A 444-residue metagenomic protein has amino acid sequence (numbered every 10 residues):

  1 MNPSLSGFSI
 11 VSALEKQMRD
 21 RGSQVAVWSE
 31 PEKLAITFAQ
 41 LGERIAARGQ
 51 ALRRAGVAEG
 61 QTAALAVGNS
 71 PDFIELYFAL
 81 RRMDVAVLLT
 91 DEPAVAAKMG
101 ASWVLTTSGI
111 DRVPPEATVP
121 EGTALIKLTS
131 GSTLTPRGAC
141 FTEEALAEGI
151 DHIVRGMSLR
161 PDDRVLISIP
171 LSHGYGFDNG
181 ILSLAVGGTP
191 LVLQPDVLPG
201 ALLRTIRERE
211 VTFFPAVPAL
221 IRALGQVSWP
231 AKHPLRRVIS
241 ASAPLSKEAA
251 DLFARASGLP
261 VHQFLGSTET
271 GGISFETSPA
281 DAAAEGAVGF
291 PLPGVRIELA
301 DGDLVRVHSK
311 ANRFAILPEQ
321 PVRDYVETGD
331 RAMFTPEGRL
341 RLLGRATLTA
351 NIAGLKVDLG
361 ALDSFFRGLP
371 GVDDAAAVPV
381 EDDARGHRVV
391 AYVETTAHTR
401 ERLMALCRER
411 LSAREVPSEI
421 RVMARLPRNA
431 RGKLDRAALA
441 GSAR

Functional and structural regions predicted by a protein language model:
N2-S6, I10, S23-G56, S70 (+1 more regions): Conserved AMP-binding/adenylate-forming core of the ANL superfamily
L5-F8, M18, G22-V25, V113-L128 (+2 more regions): Conserved pre-ATP/AMP-binding loop-to-beta segment of ANL
A35-A39, A124-D151: Conserved AMP-binding A3 loop
I150-R164, G174-T212: Conserved AMP-binding/adenylation subdomain of ANL enzymes
F213-P215, G225-A283, R296: Gly/Ser/Thr-rich phosphate-binding loop
F290-G294, A300-T328, M333, E337-R339 (+2 more regions): Conserved ATP/PPi-binding loop(s) of AMP-dependent carboxylate-activating enzymes
R331-E415: AMP-binding/adenylate-forming catalytic core of the ANL superfamily
L411-L434: AMP-binding/adenylate-forming catalytic domain of the ANL superfamily
